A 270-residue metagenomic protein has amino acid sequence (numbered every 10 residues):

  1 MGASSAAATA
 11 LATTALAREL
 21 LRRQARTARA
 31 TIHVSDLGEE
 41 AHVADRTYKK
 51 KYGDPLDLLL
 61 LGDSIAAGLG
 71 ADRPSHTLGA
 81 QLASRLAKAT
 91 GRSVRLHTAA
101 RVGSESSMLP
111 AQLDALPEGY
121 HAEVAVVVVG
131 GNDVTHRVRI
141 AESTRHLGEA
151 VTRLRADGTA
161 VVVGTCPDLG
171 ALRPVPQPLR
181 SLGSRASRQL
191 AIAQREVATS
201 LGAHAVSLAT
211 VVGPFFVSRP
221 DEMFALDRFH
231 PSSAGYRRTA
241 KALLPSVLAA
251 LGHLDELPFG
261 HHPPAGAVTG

Functional and structural regions predicted by a protein language model:
M1-L58, L244, L248-G270: N-terminal secretory targeting modules
D57-L59, A67-R145: Conserved SGNH/GDSL esterase-like catalytic core that processes O-acyl groups on lipids and polysaccharides
T98-A100, T165, S207-T210: Residue-level recognition of beta-strand->loop/alpha-helix junctions
V128, G164-T165: Alpha/beta-hydrolase-fold catalytic nucleophile elbow
E142-R145, E149-R153, Q189, A193-E196: Alpha-helical scaffolding segments of alpha/beta enzyme cores, especially the outer helices of TIM-barrel or partial
D157-T159: A short helix->loop->beta-strand "cap" motif at the edges of active sites that frequently abuts
G170-G270: Catalytic His-Asp segment of secreted/periplasmic serine-dependent ester chemistry enzymes
